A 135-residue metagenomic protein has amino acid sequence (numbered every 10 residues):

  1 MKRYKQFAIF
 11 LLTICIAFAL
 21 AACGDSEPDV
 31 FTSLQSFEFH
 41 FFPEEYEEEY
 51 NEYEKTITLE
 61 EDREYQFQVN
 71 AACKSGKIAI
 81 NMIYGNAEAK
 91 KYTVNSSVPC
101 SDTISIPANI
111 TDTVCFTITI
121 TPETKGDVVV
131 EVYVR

Functional and structural regions predicted by a protein language model:
M1-F10: Bacterial N-terminal signal peptides that target proteins for export
F18-A22: C-terminal motif of bacterial Sec signal peptides marking the signal peptidase cleavage site
G24-T58: Transition segment at domain starts
F37-F42, E88-P99: Solvent-exposed serine/threonine-rich low-complexity stretches and specific carbohydrate-binding patches
E47-Y92: Mature extracytoplasmic domains of secretory-pathway proteins
T56-L59, Y84, V94-I110, V132-V134: Beta-sandwich interaction modules
R63-F67, I104-T124: Noncatalytic modules at the cell exterior or secretory-pathway interfaces, chiefly beta-strand-rich lectin/adhesion
I78, P122-R135: Edge beta-strands of jelly-roll/beta-sandwich modules across compartments, strongly enriched in secreted/luminal
